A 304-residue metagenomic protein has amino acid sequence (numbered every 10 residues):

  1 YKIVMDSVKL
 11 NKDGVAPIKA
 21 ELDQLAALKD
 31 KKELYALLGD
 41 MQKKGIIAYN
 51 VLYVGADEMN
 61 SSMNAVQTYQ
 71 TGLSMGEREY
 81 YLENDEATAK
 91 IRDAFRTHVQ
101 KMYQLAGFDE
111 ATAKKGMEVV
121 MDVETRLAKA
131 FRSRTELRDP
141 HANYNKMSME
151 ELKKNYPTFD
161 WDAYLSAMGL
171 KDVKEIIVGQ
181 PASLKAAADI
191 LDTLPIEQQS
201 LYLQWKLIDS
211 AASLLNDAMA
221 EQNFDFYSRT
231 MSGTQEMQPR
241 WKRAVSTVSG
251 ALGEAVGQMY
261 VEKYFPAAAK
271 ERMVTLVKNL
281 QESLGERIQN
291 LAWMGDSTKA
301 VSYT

Functional and structural regions predicted by a protein language model:
Y1-T275, N279: Noncatalytic, helix-rich "gating/capping" subdomain that lines the substrate-entry/channel surface of large enzyme
Y303-T304: Conserved small/polar residues in nucleotide/adenosyl-binding loops
